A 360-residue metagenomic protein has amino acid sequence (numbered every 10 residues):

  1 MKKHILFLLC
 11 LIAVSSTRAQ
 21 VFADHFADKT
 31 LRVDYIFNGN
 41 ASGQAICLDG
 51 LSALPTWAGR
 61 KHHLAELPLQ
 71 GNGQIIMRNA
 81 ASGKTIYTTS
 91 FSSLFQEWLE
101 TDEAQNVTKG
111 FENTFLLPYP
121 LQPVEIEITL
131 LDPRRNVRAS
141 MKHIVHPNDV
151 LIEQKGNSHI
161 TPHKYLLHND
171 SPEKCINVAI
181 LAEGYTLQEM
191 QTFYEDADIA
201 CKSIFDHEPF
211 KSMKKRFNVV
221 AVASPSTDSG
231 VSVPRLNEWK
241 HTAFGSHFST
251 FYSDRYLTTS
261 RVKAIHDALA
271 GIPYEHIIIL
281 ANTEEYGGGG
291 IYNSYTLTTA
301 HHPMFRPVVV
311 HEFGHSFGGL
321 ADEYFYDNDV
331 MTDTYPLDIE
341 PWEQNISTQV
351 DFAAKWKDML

Functional and structural regions predicted by a protein language model:
H4-A13: Sec-dependent N-terminal signal peptides
S15-A19: Sec/Tat signal peptide C-region and signal peptidase I cleavage site
D24-R32, A41-G43, F325-L360: Replace "(M1/M4/M9/M12/WLM)" with "(e.g., M1/M4/M8/M9/M12/M26/WLM)" and add "not limited to" to clarify scope
H25-L151: Beta-strand-enriched, solvent-exposed domains that form extended recognition/catalytic surfaces
V150-K211, A221-V231, T250: Fold-level signature of zinc-dependent metallopeptidase catalytic domains
M190-F193, G288-E312: Short pre-active-site segment immediately N-terminal to the catalytic Zn-binding motif
R216-Y292: Active-site-proximal segments of metallohydrolase catalytic domains
F313-D329: Catalytic Zn2+-binding segment of zinc metalloproteases
